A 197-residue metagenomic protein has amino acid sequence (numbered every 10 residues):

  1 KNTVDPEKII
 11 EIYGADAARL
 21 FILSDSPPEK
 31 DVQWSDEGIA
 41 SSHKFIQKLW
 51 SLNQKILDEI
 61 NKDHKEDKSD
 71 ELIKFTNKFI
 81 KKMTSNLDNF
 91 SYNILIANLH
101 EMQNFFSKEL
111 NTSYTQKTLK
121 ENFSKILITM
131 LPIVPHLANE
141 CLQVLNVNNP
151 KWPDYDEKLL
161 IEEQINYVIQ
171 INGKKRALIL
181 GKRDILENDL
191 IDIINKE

Functional and structural regions predicted by a protein language model:
K1: Catalytic cores of enzymes that engage adenine nucleotides and/or redox cofactors via long glycine-rich, Lys/Arg/His
V4, K44, I185, D189: Charged, alpha-helix-enriched surfaces in structured cytosolic catalytic cores of large nucleotide-utilizing machines
P6-L180: Helix-rich, typically C-terminal accessory recognition domains appended to large enzymatic cores
N149, I179, R183-E197: A short, contiguous, amphipathic alpha-helix enriched in charged residues
